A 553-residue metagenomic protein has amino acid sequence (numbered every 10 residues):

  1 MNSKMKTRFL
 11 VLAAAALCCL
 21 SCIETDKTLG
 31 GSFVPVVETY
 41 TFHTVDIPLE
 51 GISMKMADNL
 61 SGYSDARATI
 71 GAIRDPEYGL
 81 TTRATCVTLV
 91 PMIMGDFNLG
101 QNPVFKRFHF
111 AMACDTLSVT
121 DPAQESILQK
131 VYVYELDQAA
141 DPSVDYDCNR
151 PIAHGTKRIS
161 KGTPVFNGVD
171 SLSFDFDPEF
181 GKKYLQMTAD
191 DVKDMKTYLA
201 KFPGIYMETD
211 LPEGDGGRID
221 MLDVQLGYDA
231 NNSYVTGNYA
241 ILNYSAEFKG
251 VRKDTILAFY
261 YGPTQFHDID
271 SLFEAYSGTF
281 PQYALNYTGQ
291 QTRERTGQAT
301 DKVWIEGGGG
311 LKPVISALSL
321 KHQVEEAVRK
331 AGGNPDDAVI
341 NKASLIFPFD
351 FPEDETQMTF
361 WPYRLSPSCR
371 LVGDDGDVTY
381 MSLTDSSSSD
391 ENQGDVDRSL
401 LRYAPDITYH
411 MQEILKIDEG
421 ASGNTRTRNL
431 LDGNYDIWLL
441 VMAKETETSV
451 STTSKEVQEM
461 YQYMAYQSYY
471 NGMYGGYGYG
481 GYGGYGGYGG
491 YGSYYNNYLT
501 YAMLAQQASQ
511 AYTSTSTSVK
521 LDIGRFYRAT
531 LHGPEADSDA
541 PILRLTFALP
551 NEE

Functional and structural regions predicted by a protein language model:
N2-L12, C22-E553: Secreted, disulfide-rich extracellular signaling modules
A15-A16: Residue-level signal for mature regions of secreted extracellular proteins and peptides
